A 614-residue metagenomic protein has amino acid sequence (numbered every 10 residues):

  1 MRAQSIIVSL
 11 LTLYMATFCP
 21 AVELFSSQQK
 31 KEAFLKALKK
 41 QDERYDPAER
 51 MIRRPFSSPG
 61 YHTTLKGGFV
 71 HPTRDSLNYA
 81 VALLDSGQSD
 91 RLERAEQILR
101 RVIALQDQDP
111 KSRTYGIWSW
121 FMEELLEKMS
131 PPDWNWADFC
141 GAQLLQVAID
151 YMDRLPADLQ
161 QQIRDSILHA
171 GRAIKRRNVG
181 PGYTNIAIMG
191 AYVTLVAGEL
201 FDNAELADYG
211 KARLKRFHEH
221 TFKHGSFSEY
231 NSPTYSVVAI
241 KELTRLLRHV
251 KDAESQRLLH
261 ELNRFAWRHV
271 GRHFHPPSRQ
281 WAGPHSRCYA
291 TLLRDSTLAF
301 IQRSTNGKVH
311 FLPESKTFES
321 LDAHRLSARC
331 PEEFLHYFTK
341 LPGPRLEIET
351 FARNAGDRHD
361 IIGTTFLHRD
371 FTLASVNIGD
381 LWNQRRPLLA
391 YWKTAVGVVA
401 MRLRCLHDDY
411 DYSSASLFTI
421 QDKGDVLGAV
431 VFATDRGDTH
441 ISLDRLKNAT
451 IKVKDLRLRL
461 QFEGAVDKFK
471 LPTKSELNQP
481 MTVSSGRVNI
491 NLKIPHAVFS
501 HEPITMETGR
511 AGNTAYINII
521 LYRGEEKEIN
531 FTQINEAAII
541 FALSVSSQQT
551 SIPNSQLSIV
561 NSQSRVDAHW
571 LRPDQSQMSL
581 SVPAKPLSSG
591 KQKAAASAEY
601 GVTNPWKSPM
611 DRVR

Functional and structural regions predicted by a protein language model:
M1-I7: Bacterial N-terminal signal peptides that target proteins for export
V8-T17: Bacterial N-terminal signal peptides
V22-G60, K66-Q97: Extreme N-terminal leader/anchor segments
G68-V250: Aromatic-lined, polymer-binding surfaces characteristic of secreted/periplasmic polysaccharide-degrading enzymes
A253-A374: Carbohydrate-active enzyme catalytic cores, enriched for enzymes that act on polyanionic acidic polysaccharides
T317, L321-E476: Catalytic and substrate-binding regions of extracellular carbohydrate-active enzymes, especially polysaccharide lyases
S414-S551, N561-V613: Extended repeat-based interaction scaffolds and adjacent low-complexity, acidic/S/T/P-biased segments that form broad
L557-S558: Short polybasic linear motifs
